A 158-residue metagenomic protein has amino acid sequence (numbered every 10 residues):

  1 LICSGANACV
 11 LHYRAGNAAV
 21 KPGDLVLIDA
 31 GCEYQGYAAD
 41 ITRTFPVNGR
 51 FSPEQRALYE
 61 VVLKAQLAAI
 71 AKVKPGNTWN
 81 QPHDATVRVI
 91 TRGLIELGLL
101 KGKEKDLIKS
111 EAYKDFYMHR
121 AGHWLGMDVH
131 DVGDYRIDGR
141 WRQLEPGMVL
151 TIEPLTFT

Functional and structural regions predicted by a protein language model:
L1-T158: Active-site neighborhoods and metal-handling regions in enzymes and metal-associated proteins
